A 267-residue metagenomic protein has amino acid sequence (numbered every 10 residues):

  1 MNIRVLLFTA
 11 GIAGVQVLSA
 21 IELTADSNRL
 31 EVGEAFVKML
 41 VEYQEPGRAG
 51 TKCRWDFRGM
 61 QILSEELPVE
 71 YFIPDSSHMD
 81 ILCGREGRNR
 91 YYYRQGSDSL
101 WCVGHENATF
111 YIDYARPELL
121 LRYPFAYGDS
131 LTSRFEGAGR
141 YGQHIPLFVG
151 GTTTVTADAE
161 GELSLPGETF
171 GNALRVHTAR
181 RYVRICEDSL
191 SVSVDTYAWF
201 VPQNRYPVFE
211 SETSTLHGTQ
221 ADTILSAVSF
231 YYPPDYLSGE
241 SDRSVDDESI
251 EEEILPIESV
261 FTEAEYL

Functional and structural regions predicted by a protein language model:
N2, V17-A20: Short secondary-structure capping/junction motifs at helix and strand boundaries
I3-G14: Sec-dependent N-terminal signal peptides
S19-F261, Y266: Conserved functional acidic sites
